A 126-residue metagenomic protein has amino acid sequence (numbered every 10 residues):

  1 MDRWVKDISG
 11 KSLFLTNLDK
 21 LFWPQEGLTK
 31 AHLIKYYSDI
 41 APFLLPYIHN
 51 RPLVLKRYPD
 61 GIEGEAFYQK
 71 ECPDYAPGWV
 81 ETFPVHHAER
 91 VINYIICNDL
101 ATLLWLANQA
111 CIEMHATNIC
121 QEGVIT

Functional and structural regions predicted by a protein language model:
D2-D7, K11-I125: Active-site loop/lid in soluble adenylation, ligation, and acyl-transfer enzymes
